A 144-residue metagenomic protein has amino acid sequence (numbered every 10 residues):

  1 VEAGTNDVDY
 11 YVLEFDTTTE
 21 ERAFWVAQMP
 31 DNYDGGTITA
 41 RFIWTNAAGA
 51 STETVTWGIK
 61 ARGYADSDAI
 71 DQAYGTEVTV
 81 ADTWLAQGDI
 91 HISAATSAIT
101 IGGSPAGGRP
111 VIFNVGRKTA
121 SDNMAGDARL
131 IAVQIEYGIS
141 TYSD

Functional and structural regions predicted by a protein language model:
V1-T18: N-terminal leader/pro-regions and domain N-caps
D16-N32: Short beta-strands within extracellular/lumenal beta-sheet-rich domains
G36-A47: A short beta-strand element within beta-rich, extracytoplasmic domains of secreted/secretory-pathway proteins
T37, A50-G58, D127-L130: Short coil-to-beta strand junction motifs in C2/discoidin
E53-D68, V133-I135: Extended low-complexity, serine/threonine- and proline-enriched intrinsically disordered segments
D68-S104: Extracellular carbohydrate recognition and processing domains and analogous Trp-centered ligand-binding platforms
G103-T119: Noncatalytic modules at the cell exterior or secretory-pathway interfaces, chiefly beta-strand-rich lectin/adhesion
G116-D144: Proprotein-processing/basic-patch segments
